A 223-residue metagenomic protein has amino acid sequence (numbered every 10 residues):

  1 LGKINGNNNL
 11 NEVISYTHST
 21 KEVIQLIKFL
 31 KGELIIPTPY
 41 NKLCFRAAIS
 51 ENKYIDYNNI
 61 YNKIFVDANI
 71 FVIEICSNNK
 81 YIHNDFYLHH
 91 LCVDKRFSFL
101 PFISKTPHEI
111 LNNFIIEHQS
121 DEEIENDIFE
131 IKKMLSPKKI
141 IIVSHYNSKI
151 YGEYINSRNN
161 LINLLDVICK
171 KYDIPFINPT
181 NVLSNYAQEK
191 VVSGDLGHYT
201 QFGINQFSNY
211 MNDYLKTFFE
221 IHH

Functional and structural regions predicted by a protein language model:
L1-H223: Extracellular glycan-modifying ectodomains
